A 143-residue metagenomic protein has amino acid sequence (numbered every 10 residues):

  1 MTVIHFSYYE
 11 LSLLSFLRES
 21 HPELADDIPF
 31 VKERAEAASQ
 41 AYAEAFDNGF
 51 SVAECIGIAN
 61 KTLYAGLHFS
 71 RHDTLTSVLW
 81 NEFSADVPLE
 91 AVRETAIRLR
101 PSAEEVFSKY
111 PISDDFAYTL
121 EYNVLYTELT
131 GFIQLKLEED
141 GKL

Functional and structural regions predicted by a protein language model:
M1-L143: C-terminal alpha-helical interaction appendages
